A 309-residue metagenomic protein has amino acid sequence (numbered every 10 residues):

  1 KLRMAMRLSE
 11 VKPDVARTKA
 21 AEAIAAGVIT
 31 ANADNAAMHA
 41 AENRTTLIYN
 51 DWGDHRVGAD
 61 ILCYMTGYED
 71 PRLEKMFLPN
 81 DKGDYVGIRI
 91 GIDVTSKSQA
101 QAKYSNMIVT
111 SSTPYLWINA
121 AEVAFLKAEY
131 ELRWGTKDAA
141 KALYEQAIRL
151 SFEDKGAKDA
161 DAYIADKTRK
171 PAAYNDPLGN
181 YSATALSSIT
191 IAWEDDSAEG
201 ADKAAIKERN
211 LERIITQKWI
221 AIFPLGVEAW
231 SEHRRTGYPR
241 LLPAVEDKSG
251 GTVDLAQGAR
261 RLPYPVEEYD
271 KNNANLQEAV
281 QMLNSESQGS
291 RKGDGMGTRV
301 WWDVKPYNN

Functional and structural regions predicted by a protein language model:
K1-D161, G200-R209, Q217: Structured, solvent-exposed acidic/aromatic patches
G156-N309: C-terminal functional modules
